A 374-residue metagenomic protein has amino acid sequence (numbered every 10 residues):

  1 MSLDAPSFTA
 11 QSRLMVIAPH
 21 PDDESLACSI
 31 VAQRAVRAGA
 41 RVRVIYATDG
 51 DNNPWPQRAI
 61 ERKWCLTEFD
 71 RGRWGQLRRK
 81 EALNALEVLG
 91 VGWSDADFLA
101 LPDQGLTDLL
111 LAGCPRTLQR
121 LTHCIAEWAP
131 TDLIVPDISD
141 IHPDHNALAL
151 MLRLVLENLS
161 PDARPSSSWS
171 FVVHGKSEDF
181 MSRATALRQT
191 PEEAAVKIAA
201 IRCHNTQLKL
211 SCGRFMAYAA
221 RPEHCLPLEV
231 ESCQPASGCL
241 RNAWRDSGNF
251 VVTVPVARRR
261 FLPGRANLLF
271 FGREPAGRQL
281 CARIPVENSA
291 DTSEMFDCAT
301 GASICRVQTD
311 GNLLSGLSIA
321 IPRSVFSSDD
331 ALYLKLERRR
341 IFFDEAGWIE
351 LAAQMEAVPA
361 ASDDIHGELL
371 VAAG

Functional and structural regions predicted by a protein language model:
M1-R164, A195, A199-C203, K209 (+4 more regions): Active-site beta-strand->loop->alpha-helix modules in alpha/beta enzyme cores, enriched in Gly/His/Asp(Glu)
Y46, F98-A100, S170-V172, R188-Q189: Structural signal for conserved beta-strand scaffold positions within catalytic alpha/beta enzyme cores
S160-R183: Short, flexible loop segments at boundaries between secondary-structure elements
G175-P235: A conserved mid-domain beta-alpha-beta active-site/ligand-binding segment of alpha/beta enzyme cores
